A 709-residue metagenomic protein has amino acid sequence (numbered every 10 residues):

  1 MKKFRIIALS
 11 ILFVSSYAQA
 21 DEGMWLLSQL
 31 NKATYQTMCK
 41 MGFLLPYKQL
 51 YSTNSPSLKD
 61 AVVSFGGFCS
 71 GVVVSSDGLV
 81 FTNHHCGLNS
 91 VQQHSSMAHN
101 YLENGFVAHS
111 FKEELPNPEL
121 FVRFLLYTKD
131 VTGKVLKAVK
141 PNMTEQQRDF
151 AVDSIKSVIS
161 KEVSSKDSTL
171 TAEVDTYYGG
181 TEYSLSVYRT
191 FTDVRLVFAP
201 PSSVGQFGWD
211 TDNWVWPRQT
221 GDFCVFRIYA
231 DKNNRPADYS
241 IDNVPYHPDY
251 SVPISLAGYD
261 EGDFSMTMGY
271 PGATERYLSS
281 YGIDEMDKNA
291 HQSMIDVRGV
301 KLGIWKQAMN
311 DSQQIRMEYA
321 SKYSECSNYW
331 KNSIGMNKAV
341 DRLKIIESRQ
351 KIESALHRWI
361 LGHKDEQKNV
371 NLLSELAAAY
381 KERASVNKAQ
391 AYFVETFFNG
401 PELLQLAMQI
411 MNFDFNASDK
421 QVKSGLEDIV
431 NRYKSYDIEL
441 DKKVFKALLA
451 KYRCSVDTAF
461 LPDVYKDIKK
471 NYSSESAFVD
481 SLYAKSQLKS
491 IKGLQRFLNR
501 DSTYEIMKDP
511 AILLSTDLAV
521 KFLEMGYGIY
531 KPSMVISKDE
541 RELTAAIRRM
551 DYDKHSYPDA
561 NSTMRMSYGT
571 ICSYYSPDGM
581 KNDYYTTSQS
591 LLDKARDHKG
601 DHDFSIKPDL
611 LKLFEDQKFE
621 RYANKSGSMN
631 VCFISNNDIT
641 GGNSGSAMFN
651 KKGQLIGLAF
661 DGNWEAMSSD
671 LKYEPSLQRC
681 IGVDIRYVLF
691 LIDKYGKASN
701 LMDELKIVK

Functional and structural regions predicted by a protein language model:
M1-E22: Bacterial Sec-dependent N-terminal signal peptides
Y17-K709: Terminal presequence/propeptide segments associated with secretion/organelle targeting and zymogen/polyprotein
